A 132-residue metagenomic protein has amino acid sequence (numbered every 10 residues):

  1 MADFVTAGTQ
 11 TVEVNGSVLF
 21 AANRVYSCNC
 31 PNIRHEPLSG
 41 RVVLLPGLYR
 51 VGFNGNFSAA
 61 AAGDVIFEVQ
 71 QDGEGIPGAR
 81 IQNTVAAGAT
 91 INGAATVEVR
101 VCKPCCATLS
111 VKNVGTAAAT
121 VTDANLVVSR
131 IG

Functional and structural regions predicted by a protein language model:
M1-G132: Extracellular jelly-roll beta-sandwich "head" domains, especially the C-terminal globular C1q domain
